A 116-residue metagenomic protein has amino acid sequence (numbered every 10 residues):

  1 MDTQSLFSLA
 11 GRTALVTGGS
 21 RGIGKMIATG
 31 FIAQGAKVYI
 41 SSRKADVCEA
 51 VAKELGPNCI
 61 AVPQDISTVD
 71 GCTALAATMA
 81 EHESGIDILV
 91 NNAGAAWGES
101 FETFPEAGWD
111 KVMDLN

Functional and structural regions predicted by a protein language model:
M1-L15: Flexible N-terminal pre-Rossmann segment of NAD(P)-dependent oxidoreductases
T13, S20-G22: Conserved glycine-rich cofactor-binding loop
F31: Aromatic pocket-lining residues of Rossmann-like dinucleotide-binding sites
Q34-V51: Conserved glycine-rich Rossmann-like NAD(P)H-binding loop of the short-chain dehydrogenase/reductase
A45, Q64-L75, E106: The beta1-alpha1 cofactor-binding region of Rossmann-like NAD(H)/NADP(H)-dependent oxidoreductases
D87-I88, D110: Conserved catalytic-site loops of classical short-chain dehydrogenases/reductases
A93-W97: Conserved NAD(P)H cofactor-binding loop of Rossmann-fold oxidoreductase domains
S100-F101, P105-M113: Substrate-binding pocket helix/loop in short-chain dehydrogenase/reductase
